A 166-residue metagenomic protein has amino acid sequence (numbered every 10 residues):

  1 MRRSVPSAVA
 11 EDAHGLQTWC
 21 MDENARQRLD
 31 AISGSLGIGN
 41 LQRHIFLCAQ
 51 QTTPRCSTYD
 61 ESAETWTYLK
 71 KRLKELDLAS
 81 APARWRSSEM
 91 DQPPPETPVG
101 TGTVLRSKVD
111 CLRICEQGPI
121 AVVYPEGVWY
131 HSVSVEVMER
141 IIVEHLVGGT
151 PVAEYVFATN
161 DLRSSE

Functional and structural regions predicted by a protein language model:
R3-P6, E11, Q17: Short, positively charged and aromatic/hydrophobic N-terminal segments
G15-I38: N-terminal leader/targeting and pre-domain segments
W19-A25, R43-V104, K108: Small-residue-enriched alpha-helical segments and adjacent helix-cap loops that form tight helix-helix packing
L36-L41, L112-I114: Short glycine/proline-enriched loop/turn "hinge" motifs that connect secondary-structure elements and lie
G37-G39, T97-G100, V122: Solvent-exposed alpha-helices and their adjacent loops that cap or buttress functional pockets in soluble metabolic
T52-E75, Q117-V137, E144: Iron-sulfur (Fe-S) cluster-binding segments and ferredoxin-like electron-carrier domains, especially [2Fe-2S]
P98, I114-P119: A short, glycine/Asx- and small/polar-enriched loop/turn that sits immediately N-terminal to a beta-strand
W129-E166: C-terminal binding/interaction regions
